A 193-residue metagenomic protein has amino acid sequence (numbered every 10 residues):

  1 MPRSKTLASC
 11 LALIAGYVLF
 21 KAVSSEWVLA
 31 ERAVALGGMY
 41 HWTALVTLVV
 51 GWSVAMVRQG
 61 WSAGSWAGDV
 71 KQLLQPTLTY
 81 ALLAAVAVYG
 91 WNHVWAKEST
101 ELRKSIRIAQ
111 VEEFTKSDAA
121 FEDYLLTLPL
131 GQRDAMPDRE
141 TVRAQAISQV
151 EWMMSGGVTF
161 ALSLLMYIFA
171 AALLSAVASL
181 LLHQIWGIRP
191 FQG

Functional and structural regions predicted by a protein language model:
M1-A63: Transmembrane alpha-helical insertion/packing segments
P2-C10, W66-L74, G156-L164, I168: Hydrophobic, aromatic-rich alpha-helical transmembrane segments and their membrane-interface anchor motifs
G16-S24, Y80-V88, A170, L174-A178: Alpha-helical transmembrane segments of multipass membrane proteins
S25, L29-A33, V57-W61, N92-E101 (+1 more regions): Transmembrane helix-loop junctions in multipass membrane proteins, especially transporters and channels
V54-H93: Hydrophobic secretory-pathway targeting helix
A87-L128: Functional transmembrane-helix hotspots
A135-F169: Individual transmembrane alpha-helix segments
A171-G193: Juxtamembrane interface at the cytosolic side of transmembrane helices
